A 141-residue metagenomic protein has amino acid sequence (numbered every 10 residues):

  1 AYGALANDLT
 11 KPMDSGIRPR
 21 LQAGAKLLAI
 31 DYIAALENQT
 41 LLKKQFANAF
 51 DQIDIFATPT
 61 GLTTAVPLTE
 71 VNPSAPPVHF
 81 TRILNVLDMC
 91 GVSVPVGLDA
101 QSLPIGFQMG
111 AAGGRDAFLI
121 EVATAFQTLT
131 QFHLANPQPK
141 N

Functional and structural regions predicted by a protein language model:
A1-V86, L134-K140: Serine-dependent amide/ester hydrolase catalytic core
L27, I33-E37, K44, V86-N141: Structural helix-boundary/capping segments
